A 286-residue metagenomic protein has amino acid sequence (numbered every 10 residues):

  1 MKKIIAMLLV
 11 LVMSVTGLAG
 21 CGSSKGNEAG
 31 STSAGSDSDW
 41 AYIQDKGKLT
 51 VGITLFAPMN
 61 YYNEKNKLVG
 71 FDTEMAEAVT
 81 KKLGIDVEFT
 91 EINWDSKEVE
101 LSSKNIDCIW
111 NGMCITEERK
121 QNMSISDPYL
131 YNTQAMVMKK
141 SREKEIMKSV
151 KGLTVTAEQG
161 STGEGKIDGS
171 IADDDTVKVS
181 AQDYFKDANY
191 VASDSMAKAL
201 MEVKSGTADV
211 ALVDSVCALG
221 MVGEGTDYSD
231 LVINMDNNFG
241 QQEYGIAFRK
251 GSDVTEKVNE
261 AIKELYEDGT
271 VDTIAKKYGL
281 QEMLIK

Functional and structural regions predicted by a protein language model:
G17-T32: Bacterial lipoprotein signal-peptidase II cleavage site
A29-G112, D268, K277: Extracytoplasmic small-molecule ligand-binding "clamshell" domains of the periplasmic binding protein/Venus flytrap
T50-T54, I125-I146, A247-K250: Hydrophobic/proline-rich hinge and linker segments of small-molecule sensing/allosteric domains, predominantly
A76-I85, G163-A192, V222-D227: Ligand-binding cleft/hinge of the Venus flytrap
K82, T90-E91, D95-I109, N122-S124 (+2 more regions): Short helices/loops that flank or line small-molecule/ion binding pockets
M113-Q121, I167-S170, M201-G240: A ligand-binding cleft/hinge motif common to bilobed small-molecule-binding domains
Y131-M138, S215, L219-K263, G279-K286: Periplasmic-binding protein-like
M138-Q159, D174: Flexible hinge/capping segments at coil-to-helix
